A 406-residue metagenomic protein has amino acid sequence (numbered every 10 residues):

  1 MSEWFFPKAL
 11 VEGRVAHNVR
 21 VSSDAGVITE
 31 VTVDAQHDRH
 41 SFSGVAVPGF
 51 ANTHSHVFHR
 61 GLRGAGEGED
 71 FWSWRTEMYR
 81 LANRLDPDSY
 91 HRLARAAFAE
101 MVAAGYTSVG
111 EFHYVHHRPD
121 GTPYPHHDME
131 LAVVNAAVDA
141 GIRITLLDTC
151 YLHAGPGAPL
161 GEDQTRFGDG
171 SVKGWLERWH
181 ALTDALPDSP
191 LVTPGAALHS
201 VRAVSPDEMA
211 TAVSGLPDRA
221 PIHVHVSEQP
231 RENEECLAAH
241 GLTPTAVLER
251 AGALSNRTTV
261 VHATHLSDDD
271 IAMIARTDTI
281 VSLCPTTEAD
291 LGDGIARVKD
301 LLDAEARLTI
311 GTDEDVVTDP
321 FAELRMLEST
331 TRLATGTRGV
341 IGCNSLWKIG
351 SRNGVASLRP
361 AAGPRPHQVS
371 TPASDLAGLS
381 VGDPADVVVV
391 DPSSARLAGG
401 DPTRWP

Functional and structural regions predicted by a protein language model:
M1-Q36, V45: N-terminal metal-binding scaffold of metallo-dependent hydrolase/deaminase domains
P48-R60, P221-P230: Histidine-centered catalytic micro-motifs
G61-L93, R118-H126, H153-K173, P230-S255 (+2 more regions): Active-site gating loops and adjacent loop-to-helix segments of metal-dependent hydrolytic enzymes
G64, P230-L242, D270-A275, G292-L301 (+2 more regions): Histidine/acidic-residue-rich catalytic or RNA/ligand-binding cores of hydrolases and nuclease-related proteins
G64-R143, G174-S189: Alpha-helical scaffold segments that flank or form the walls of functional sites
T122-V261: Metal-coordinating catalytic core of metallo-dependent amide/deamination hydrolases
I222-Q229, G292-G294, K299-E323, L379-V387: Short acidic/histidine-rich active-site segments
Q368-V369, V381-P406: C-terminal cap of metal-dependent C-N hydrolases
